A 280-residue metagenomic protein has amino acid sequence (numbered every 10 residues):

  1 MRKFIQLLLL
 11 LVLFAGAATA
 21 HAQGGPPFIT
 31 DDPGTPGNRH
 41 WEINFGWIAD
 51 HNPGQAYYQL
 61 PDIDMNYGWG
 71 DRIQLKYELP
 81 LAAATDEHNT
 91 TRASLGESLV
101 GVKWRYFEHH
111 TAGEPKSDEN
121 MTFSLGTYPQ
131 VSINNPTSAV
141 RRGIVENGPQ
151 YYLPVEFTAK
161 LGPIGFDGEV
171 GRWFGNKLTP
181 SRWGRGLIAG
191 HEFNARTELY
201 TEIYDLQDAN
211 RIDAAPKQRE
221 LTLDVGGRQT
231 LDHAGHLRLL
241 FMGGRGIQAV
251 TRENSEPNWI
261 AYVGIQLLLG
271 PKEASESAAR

Functional and structural regions predicted by a protein language model:
M1-F4: Positively charged n-region of N-terminal signal peptides that target proteins for export
Q6-G16: Bacterial N-terminal signal peptides
A18-A20: Short N-terminal targeting/anchoring amphipathic segment
A22-K177, R182-R280: Transmembrane beta-barrel domains of Gram-negative outer membranes and organellar outer membranes
